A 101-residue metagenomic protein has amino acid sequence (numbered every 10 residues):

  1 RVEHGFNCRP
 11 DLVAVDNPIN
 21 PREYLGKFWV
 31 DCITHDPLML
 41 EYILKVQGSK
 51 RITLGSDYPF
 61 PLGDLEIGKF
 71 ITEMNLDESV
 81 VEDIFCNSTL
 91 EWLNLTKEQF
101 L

Functional and structural regions predicted by a protein language model:
R1-L25: Aromatic-lined glycan-binding groove of carbohydrate-active enzymes
L12-N17, L40-E41, L54: N-proximal short alpha-helices
W29-V30, T34-T53, F60-L101: Mid-to-C-terminal alpha-helical segments outside catalytic/metal-binding sites
